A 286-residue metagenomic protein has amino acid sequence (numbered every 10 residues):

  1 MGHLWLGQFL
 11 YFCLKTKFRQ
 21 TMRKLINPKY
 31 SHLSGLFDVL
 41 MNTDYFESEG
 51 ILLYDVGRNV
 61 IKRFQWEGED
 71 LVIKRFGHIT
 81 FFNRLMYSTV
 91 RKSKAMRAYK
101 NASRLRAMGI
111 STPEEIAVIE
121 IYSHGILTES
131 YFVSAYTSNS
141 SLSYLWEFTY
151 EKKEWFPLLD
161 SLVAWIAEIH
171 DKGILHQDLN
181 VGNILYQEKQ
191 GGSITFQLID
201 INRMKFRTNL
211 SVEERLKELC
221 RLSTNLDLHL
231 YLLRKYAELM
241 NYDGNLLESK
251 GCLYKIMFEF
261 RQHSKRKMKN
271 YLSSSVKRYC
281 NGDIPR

Functional and structural regions predicted by a protein language model:
F18-E49: Juxta-kinase regulatory segment immediately upstream of eukaryotic protein kinase catalytic domains
M41-S141, D171: Conserved ATP-binding subdomain of kinase catalytic cores across diverse folds
A95, N101-R104, M108-I110, L145-Q177: Conserved kinase catalytic-core helix
L179, I184-Y186: Hydrophobic residue at the +6 position relative to the catalytic HRD Asp in the kinase catalytic loop
Y186-G192: Activation-loop N-terminal segment of eukaryotic-like protein kinases
Q197-R278: C-lobe/activation-segment region of protein kinase-like
